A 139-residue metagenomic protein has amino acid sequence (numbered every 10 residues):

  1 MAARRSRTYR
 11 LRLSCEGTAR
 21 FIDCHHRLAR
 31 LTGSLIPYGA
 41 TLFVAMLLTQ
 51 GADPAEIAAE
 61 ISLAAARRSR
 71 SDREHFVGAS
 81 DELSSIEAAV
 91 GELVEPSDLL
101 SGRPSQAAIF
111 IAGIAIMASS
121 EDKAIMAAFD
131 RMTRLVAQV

Functional and structural regions predicted by a protein language model:
M1-H25, A29, A58-G91, A107 (+1 more regions): Short Lys/Arg-rich basic patches
L31-E60, S101-R131: Short, basic amphipathic alpha-helical segments that act as recognition/interaction helices in nucleic-acid-binding
E87-V94, L99, I114-A115: Intrinsically disordered, low-complexity, charge-dense segments enriched in Lys/Arg and Glu/Asp interspersed
